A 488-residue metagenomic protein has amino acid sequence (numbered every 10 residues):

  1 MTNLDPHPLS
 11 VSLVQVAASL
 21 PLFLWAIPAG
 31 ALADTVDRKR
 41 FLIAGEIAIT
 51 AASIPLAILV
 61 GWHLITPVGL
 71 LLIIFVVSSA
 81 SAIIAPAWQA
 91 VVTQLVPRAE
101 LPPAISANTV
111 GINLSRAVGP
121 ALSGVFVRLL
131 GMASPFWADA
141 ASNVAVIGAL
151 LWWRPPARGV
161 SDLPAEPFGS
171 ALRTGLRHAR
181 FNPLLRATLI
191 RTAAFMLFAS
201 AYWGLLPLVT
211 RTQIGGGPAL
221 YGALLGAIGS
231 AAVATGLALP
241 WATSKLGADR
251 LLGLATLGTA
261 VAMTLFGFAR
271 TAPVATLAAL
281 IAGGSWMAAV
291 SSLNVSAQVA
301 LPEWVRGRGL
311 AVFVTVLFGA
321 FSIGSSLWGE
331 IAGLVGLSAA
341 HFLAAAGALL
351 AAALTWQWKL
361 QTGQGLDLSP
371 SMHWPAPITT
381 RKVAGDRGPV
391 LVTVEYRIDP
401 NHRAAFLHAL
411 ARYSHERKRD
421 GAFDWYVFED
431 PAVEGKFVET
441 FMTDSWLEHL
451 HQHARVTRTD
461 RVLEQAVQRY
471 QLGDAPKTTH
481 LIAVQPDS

Functional and structural regions predicted by a protein language model:
M1-P21, A219: Extracellular/periplasmic helix-loop-helix junction of adjacent transmembrane segments in MFS-like secondary
P8, L64-L71, A171, F181-L189 (+3 more regions): Primarily residues marking transmembrane-helix entry/exit sites
V14, L24, T35, K39-F41 (+5 more regions): C-terminal transmembrane bundle of multi-pass solute transporters/carriers
Q15-A33, D37-A52, G69-R128, A138 (+8 more regions): Substrate-agnostic recognition of the 12-TM MFS/MFS-like secondary transporter fold
A90, Q94-L95, F136-P167, K245 (+1 more regions): Helix-loop junctions on the cytosolic side of multi-pass membrane transporters, especially the intracellular loop
P155-I190: Juxtamembrane intracellular "pre-TM" segments in multi-pass secondary transporters
I331, V390-R397, Y426-R455: Short, well-ordered beta-strand segments in beta-rich or mixed alpha/beta enzyme and ligand-binding folds
G363-Q364, H415-D424, M442-T478: An amphipathic, aromatic/His-enriched active-site/gating alpha helix that lines ligand/cofactor pockets
